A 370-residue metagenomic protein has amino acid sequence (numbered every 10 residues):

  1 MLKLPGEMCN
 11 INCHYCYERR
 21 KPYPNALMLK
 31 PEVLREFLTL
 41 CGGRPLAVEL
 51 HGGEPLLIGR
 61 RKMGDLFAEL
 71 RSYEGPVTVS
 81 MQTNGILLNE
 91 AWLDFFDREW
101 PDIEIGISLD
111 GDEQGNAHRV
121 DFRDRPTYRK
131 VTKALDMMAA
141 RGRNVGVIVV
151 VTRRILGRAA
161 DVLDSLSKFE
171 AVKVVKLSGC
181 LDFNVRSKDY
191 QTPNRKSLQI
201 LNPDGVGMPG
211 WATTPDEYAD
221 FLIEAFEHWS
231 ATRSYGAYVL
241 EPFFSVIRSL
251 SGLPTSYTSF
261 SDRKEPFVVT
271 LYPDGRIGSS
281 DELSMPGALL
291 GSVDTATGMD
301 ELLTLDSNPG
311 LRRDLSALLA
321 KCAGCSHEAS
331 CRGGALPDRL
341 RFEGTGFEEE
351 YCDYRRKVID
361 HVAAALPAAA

Functional and structural regions predicted by a protein language model:
M1, P45-E49, T78-S80, E104-G106 (+3 more regions): Structural preference for beta-strand elements that scaffold enzyme active sites
M1-I103: Conserved alpha-helical substructure of the radical SAM core
L2, L93, D97, P101-E113 (+1 more regions): Non-cysteine beta-strand/loop elements that form the S-adenosyl-L-methionine
L4-G6, E54, T83-L87, L109-G111 (+4 more regions): Short, flexible loop/turn elements at secondary-structure junctions
R19-P24, H118-R125, L340-F342: Short glycine-enriched, charge-decorated loop/helix-capping segments at active-site entrances that position
E32, R119-T132, D136, A140-E265 (+2 more regions): Radical SAM enzyme [4Fe-4S]-AdoMet core and its adjacent flexible, acidic and glycine-rich loops/tails across
K62, V77, D97, I103-G106 (+1 more regions): Internal, well-ordered domain-core segments that constitute the primary functional module of diverse proteins
R276, E282-A370: Flexible mid-to-C-terminal extensions adjoining Fe-S/redox cofactors in radical SAM and related proteins
